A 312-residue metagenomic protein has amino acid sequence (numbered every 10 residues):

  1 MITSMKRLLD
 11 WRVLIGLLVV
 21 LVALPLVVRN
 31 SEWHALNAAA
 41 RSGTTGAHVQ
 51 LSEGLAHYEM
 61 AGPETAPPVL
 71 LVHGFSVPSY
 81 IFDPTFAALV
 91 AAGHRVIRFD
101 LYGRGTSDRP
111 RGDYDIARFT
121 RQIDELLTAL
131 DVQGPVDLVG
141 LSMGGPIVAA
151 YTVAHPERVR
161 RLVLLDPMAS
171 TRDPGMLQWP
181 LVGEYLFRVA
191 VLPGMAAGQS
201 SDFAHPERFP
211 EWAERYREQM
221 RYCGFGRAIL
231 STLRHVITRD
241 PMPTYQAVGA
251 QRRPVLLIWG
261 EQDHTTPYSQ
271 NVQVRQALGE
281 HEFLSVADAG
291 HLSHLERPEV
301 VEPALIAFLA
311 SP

Functional and structural regions predicted by a protein language model:
I2-P67, A91-H94, M242, A310-P312: Alpha/beta-hydrolase fold catalytic core
L36-N37, P174-M176, V189-Q251: Conserved alpha/beta-hydrolase catalytic His-Asp/Glu region
S52, E59, R98-V139: Active-site loop/oxyanion-hole signature of alpha/beta-hydrolase fold enzymes
A61-T106: Conserved HGGG/HGGXW glycine-rich cap/lid loop of the alpha/beta-hydrolase fold
V153, R160-A190: Flexible "cap/lid" loop of the alpha/beta hydrolase fold
V236, E261-T266: Acidic catalytic loop of the alpha/beta-hydrolase fold
Q251, L257-W259, D263: Short beta-strand/loop motif that positions the catalytic acidic residue of the alpha/beta-hydrolase fold
H281-P312: Catalytic active-site module of serine/aspartate enzymes centered on a nucleophile-bearing elbow/loop
